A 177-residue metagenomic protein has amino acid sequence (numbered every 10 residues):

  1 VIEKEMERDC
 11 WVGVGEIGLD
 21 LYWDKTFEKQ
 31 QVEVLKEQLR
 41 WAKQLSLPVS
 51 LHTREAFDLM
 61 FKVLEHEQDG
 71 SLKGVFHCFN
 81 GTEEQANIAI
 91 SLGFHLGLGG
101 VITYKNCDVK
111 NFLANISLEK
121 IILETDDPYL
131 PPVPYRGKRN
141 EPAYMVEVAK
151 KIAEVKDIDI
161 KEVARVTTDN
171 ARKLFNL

Functional and structural regions predicted by a protein language model:
V1-L92, N111-F112, I116, Y135-A143 (+2 more regions): Divalent metal-binding pocket/active-site signature
S50, V75, G97, I122-E124: Structural detector of well-ordered beta-strand residues that form the stable sheet scaffold of enzyme domains
D58-L59, K105-N106, D169: Short secondary-structure capping/turn micro-motifs that flank functional sites
N80, G100-Y104, D127-Y129: Short, acidic/turn-prone active-site loops that include or flank metal/cofactor- and phosphate-binding residues
L96-N111: Active-site glycine- and acidic-residue-rich loops that bind and position anionic ligands or nucleotide-like cofactors
N115-K120, A143-K151: Ligand-binding grooves and catalytic loops that recognize ribose/phosphate and carbohydrate rings, and esterified lipid
E119-E141: Short acidic/histidine-rich active-site segments
M145-L177: Mid-to-C-terminal alpha-helical segments outside catalytic/metal-binding sites
